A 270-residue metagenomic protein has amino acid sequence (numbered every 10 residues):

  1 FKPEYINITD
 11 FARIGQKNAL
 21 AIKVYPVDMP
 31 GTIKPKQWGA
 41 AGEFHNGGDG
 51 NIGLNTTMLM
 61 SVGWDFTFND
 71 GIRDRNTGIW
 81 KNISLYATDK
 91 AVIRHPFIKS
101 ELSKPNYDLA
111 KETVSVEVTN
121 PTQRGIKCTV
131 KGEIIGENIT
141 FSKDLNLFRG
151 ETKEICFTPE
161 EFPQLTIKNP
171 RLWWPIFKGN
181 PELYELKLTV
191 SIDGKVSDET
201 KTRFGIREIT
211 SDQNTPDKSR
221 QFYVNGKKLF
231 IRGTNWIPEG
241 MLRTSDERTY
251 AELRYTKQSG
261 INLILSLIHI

Functional and structural regions predicted by a protein language model:
F1-I268: Secreted/periplasmic carbohydrate-active enzymes, especially glycoside hydrolases
